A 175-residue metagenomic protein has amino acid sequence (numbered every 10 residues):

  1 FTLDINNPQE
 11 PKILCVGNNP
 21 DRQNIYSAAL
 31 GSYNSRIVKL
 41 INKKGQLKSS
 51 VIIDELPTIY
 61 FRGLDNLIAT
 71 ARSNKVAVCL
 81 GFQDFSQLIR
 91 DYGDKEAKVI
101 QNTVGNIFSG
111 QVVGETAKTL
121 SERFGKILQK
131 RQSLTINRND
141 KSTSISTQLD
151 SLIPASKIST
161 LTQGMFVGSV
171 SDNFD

Functional and structural regions predicted by a protein language model:
F1-V76, S156-T162, F166-F174: P-loop NTPase motor domains
T2-D4, N66, I89-D175: P-loop NTPase motor core of the ASCE superfamily
L14, C79, N106-F108: Hydrophobic/aromatic beta-strand patches that form the interior of the parallel beta-sheet core in alpha/beta enzyme
P20, D84-S86, G114: Active-site-proximal loop/turn and secondary-structure-junction residues that shape catalytic pockets, frequently
Y26-A28, I52-E55, F82-Q87, D140-T147: Short linear motifs at secondary-structure transitions and domain/linker junctions
K44-S49, C79-Q83, R131-N139: A generic structural motif
A71-D91: Sensor-1/coupling segment of RecA-like P-loop NTPase cores
